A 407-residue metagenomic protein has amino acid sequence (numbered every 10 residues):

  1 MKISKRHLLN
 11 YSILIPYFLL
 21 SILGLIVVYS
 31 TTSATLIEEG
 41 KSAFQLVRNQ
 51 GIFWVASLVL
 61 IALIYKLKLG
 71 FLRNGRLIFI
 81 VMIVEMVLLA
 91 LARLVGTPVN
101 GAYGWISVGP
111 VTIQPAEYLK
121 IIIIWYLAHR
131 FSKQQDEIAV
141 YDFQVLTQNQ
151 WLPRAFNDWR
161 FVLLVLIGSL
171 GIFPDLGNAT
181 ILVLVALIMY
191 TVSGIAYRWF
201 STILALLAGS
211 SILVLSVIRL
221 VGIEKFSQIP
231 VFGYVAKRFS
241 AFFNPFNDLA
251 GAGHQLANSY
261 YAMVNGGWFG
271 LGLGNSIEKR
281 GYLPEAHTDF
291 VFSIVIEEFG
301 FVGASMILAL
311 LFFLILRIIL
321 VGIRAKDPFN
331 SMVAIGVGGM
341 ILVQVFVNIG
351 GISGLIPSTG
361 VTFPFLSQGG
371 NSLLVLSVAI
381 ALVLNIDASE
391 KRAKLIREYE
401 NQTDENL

Functional and structural regions predicted by a protein language model:
K2-S12, I26-F173, I349, S353-T359 (+2 more regions): Membrane-helix boundary/helix-loop-helix interface segments in multi-pass membrane proteins
L20, L88-A92, H129, L170 (+3 more regions): Alpha-helical transmembrane segments of multi-pass membrane proteins
I52-L60, E298-I318: Hydrophobic alpha-helical transmembrane segments
V59-G70, L127-D136, L187-A196, F313-G322 (+1 more regions): Structural signal for the C-terminal ends of transmembrane alpha-helices and the immediately following loop
L77-I80, R160-G168, L176-S227: Hydrophobic alpha-helical segments of polytopic membrane proteins
V99, L204-F301: Hydrophobic, glycine- and aromatic-enriched re-entrant/interface helices and adjoining loop segments
T180-W199, I277-G300, G360-L374: Interfacial segments of multi-pass membrane proteins
L320-T359: Loop-to-helix entry and N-terminal half of a specific, functionally important transmembrane alpha helix in multi-pass
